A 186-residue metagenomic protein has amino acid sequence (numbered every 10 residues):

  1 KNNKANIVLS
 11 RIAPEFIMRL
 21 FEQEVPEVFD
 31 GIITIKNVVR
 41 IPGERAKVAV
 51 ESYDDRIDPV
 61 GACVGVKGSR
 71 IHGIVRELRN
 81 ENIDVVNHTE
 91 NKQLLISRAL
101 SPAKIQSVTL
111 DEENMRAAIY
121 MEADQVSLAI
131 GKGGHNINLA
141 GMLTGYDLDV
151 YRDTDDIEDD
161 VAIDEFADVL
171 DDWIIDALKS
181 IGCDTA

Functional and structural regions predicted by a protein language model:
K1-A186: RNA-contacting regions in translation and RNA-metabolism proteins, encompassing KH/S1 modules where present
